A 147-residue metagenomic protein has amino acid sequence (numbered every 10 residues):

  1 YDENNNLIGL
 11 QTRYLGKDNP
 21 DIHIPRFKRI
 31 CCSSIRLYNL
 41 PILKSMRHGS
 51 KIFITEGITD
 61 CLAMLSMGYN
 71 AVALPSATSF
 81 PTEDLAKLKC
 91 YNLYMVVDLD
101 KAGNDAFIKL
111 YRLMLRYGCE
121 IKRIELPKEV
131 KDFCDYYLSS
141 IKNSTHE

Functional and structural regions predicted by a protein language model:
Y1-N92, A106-F107: Phosphate-handling DNA/RNA-contact segment within nucleic-acid enzymes
N4, L43-K44, K51-I54, L85-L99 (+1 more regions): Replication-associated primase and helicase/ATPase modules
D60, M64, A102, Y136-S139: General alpha-helical segment detector with a strong preference for membrane-spanning helices and helix-boundary regions
P75-F80, D98-K101, L126: Short, acidic/turn-prone active-site loops that include or flank metal/cofactor- and phosphate-binding residues
